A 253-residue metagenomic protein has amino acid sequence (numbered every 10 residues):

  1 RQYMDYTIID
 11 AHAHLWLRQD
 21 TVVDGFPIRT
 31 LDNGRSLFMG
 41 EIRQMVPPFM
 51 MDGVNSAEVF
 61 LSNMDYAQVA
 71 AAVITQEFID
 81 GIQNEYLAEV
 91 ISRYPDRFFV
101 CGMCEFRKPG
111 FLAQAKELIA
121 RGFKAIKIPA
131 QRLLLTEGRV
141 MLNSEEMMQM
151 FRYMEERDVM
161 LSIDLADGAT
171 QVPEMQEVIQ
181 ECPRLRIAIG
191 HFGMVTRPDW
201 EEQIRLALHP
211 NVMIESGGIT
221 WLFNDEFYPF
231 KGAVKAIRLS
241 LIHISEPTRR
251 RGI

Functional and structural regions predicted by a protein language model:
R1-V73: An N-terminally biased module of ancient metal coordination in phosphate/nucleic-acid-related enzymes
I9-A13, A72-I74, V100-G102, I126-I128 (+4 more regions): Hydrophobic faces of well-ordered beta-strands that scaffold small-molecule active sites in alpha/beta enzyme cores
H12, M64, L87, M154 (+1 more regions): Conserved, mostly hydrophobic/aromatic
H14, E77, M103-R107, P129-L133 (+4 more regions): Active-site beta-loop-alpha junctions enriched in small/polar residues
V54-S62, K108-L118: Short, acidic/polar
N63, Q68-Q83, A88, P95-E105 (+1 more regions): Short, well-structured secondary-structure segments
K124-A125, V140-L241: Catalytic pocket-lining loop regions of alpha/beta-barrel enzymes, especially the amidohydrolase/enolase/GH5 lineages
I242-I253: Single conserved hydrophobic/aromatic residue that forms the stacking wall/gate of nucleotide- or nucleobase-binding
